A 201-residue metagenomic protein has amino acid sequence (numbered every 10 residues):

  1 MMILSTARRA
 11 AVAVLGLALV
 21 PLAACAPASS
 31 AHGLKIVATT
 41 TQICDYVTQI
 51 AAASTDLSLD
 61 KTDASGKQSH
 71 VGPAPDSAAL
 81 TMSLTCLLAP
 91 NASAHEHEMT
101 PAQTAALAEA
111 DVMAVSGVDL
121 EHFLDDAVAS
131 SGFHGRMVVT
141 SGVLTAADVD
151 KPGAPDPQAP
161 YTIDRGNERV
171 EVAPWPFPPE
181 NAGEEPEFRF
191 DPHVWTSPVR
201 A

Functional and structural regions predicted by a protein language model:
M1-G33: Short, low-complexity disordered leader/linker segments with a strong preference for bacterial N-terminal type II
C25-A201: Extracytoplasmic metal-acquisition and chelation regions
